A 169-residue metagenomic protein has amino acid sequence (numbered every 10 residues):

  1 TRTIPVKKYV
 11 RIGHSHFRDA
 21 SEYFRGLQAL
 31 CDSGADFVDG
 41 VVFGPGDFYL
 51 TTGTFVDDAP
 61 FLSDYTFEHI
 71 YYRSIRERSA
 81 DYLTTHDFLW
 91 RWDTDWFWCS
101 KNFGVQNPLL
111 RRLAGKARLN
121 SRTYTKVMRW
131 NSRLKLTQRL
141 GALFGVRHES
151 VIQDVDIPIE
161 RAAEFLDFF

Functional and structural regions predicted by a protein language model:
T1-F169: Noncatalytic alpha-helical scaffold of FAD-dependent oxidoreductases
